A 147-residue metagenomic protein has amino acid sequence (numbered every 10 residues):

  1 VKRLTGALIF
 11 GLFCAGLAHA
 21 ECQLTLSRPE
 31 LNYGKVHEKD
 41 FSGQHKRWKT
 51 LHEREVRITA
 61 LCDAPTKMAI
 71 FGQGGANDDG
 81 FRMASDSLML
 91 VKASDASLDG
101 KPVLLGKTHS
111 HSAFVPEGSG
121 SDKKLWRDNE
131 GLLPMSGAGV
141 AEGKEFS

Functional and structural regions predicted by a protein language model:
K2-F10: Sec-dependent signal peptide recognition, specifically the positively charged N-region followed immediately by
F10-L12, P134: Short N-terminal leader segment in a subset of presequences, especially plant chloroplast and some mitochondrial
C14-L17: N-terminal signal peptide c-region/cleavage motif recognized by signal peptidases
A20-S147: Mature extracellular/passenger domains of Gram-negative fimbrial/pilin and adhesin proteins
